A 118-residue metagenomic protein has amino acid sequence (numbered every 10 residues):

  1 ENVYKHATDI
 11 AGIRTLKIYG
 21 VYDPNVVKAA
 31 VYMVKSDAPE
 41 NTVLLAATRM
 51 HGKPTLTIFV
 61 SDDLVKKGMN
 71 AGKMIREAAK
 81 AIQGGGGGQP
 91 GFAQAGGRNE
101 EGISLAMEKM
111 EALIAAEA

Functional and structural regions predicted by a protein language model:
E1-A11, S36: Hard-cation-handling environments
I13-A118: Glycine-rich, acidic loop segments that terminate in or are immediately followed by a histidine
